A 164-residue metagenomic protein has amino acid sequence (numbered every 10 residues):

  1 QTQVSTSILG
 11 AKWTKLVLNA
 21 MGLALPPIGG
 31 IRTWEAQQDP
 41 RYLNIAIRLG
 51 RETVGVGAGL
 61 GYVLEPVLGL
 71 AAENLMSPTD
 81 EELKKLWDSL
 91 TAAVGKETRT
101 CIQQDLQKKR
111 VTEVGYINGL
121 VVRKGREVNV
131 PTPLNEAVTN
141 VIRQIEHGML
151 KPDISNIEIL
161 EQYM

Functional and structural regions predicted by a protein language model:
Q1-L70: Internal alpha-helical scaffold of NAD(P)-dependent oxidoreductase catalytic cores
I45-M164: NAD(P)-dependent Rossmann-like dehydrogenase/reductase catalytic/cofactor-binding core
